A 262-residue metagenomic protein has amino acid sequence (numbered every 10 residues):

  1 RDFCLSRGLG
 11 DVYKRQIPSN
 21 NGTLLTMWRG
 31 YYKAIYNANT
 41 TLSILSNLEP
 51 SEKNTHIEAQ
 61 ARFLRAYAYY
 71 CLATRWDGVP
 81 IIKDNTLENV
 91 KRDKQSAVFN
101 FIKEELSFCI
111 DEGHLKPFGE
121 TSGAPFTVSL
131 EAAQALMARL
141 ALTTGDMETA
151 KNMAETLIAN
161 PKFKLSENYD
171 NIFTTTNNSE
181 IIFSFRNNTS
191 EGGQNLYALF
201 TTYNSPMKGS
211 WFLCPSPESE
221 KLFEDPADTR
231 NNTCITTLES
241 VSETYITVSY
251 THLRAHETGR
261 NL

Functional and structural regions predicted by a protein language model:
D2-L9, Y13, H252-A255, G259-L262: Single conserved hydrophobic/aromatic residue that forms the stacking wall/gate of nucleotide- or nucleobase-binding
D11-W76, E88-S96, S107, D111-L115 (+1 more regions): Conserved, well-structured interaction surfaces
G22-L25, E155-R254, R260: Elongated scaffold/linker segments in the mid-to-C-terminal portions of large proteins
I35-L42, E131-R139, S184: Well-ordered alpha-helical segments within folded domains of soluble proteins
K53-A59, E120-A132, D170: A glycine-rich, coil/turn loop motif that links secondary-structure elements
G78-V79, K103-K116, L130-D170, Q194: Aromatic-residue-lined binding/catalytic grooves and analogous aromatic/hydrophobic interfacial grooves in multimeric
I81-E88, T121-S122: Short linear capping/connector segments at secondary-structure termini
V98-N100: N-terminal propeptides
